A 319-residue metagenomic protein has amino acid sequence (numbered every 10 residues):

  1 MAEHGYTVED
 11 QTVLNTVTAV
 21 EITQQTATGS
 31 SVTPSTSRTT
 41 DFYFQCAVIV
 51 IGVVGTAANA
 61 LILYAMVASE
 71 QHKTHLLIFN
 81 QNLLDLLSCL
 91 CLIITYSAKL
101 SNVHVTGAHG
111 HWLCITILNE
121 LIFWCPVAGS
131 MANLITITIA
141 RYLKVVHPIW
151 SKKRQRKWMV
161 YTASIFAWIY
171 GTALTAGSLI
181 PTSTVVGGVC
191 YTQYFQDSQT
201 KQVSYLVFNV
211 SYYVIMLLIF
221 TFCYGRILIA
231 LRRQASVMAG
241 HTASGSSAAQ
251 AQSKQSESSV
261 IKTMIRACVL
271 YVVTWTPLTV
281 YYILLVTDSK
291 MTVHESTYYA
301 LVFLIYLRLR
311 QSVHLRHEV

Functional and structural regions predicted by a protein language model:
M1-A58, L100: Extracellular N-terminal segment of 7TM GPCRs
S30, N102-E120, C125, T172-I215: Loop architecture of class A 7-transmembrane GPCRs
V32-C46, S69-L76, H111-W124, Q155-W158 (+4 more regions): Juxtamembrane loop-transmembrane helix junctions in multi-pass integral membrane proteins, especially the extracellular
T40-Q45, I49, T74-N80, L84-T136: Extracellular TM2-ECL1-early TM3 structural module of rhodopsin-like
V50-V53, N80-L83, F166-I169, S211 (+3 more regions): Hydrophobic residues within alpha-helical transmembrane segments of multi-pass solute transporters/permease subunits
A98-S101, P126-T136, L143, I149-C190 (+1 more regions): Fourth transmembrane helix
F220, L270-I283, Y299-V319: Seventh transmembrane helix
I229-L278: Intracellular effector-coupling site of seven-transmembrane GPCRs, centered on the ICL3-to-TM6 transition
